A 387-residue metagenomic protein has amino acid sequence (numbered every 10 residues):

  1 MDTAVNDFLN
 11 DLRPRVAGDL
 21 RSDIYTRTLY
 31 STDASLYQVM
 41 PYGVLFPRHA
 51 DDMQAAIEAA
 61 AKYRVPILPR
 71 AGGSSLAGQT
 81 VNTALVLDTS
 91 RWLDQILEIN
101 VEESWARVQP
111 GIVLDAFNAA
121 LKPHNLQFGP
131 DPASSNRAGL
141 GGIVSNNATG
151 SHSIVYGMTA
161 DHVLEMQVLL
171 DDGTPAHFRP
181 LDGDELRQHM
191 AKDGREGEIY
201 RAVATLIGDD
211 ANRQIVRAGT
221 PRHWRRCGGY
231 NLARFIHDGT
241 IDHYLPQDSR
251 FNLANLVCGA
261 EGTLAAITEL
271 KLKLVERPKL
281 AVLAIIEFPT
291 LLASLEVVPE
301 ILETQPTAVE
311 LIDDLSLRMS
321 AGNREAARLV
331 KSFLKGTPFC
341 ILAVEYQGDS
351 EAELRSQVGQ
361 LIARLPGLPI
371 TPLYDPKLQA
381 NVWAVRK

Functional and structural regions predicted by a protein language model:
M1-K62, G72-S104, A133, Y156 (+4 more regions): N-terminal flexible segment immediately upstream of the FAD-binding catalytic core in FAD-dependent oxidoreductases
G18, V65, L126: Short glycine/serine/threonine/alanine-rich loop segments
D19-D23, R70, G129-P132, V203 (+4 more regions): Flexible, glycine/charged-enriched surface loops at secondary-structure junctions
I24, P69-G73, T80, P110 (+6 more regions): Glycine-rich, histidine-containing beta strand-loop boundary motifs that form or position
I96-I99, V108-L292, V297-V298: FAD-binding subdomain of flavoenzyme oxidoreductases
E165, V282-E310, L317-S320, R324-E325 (+1 more regions): Glycine-rich, acidic/polar active-site loops that bind/position phosphate-bearing ligands
